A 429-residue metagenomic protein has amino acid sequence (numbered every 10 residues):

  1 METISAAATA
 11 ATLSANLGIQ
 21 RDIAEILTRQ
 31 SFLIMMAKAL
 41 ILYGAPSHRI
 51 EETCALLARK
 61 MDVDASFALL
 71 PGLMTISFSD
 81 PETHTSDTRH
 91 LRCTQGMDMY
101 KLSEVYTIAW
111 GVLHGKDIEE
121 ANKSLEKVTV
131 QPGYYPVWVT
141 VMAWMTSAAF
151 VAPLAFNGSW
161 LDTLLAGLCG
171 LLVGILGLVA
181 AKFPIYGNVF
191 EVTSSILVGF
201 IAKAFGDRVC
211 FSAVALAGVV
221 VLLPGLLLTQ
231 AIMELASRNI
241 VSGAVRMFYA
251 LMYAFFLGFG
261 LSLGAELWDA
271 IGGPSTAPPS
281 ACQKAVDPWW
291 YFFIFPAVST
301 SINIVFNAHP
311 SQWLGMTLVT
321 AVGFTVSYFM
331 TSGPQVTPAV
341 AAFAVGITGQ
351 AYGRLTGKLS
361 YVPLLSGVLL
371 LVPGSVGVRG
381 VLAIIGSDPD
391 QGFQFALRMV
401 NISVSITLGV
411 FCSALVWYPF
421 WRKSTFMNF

Functional and structural regions predicted by a protein language model:
M1-A121: Soluble N-terminal domains of membrane-associated systems
G96-L371, R379-F429: Alpha-helical transmembrane segments and their membrane-interface boundaries that form or gate the permeation pathway
G374: Short glycine/threonine-rich loop/turn motifs
